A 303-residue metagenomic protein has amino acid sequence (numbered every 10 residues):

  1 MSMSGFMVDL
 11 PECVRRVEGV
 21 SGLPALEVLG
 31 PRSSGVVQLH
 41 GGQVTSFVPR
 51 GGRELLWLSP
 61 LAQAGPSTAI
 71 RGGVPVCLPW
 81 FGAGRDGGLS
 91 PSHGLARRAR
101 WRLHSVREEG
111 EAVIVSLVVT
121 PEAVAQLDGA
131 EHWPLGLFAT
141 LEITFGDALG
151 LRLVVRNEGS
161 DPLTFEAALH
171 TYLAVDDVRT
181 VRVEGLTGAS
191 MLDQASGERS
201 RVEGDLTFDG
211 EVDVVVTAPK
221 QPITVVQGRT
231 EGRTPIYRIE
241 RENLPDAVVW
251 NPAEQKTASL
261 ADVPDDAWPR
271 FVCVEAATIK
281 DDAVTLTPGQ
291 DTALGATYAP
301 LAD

Functional and structural regions predicted by a protein language model:
M1-R71, P222, V226-N243, P288-D303: Beta-strand-rich N-terminal accessory domains
V37, L153-G159, P300: Asparagine-centered strand-capping/turn motif at beta-strand->loop junctions
W57-S59, C77, P235-A302: Active-site pocket scaffolds in enzymes
T68-G94, E184-D193: Beta-strand/loop-rich accessory regions of lumenal/periplasmic or secreted enzymes, predominantly carbohydrate-active
S90-G146: Extended, loop-rich substrate-binding clefts of extracytoplasmic carbohydrate-active enzymes
E122-V124, E158-S160, D176, L301-D303: Short coil/turn motifs at secondary-structure junctions
A139, L149-L151, T292: Hydrophobic core residues within well-ordered beta-strands of beta-rich domains
P162-T164, A168-A247: Active-site/ligand-binding surface loops and adjacent short beta/alpha elements that line catalytic pockets across
